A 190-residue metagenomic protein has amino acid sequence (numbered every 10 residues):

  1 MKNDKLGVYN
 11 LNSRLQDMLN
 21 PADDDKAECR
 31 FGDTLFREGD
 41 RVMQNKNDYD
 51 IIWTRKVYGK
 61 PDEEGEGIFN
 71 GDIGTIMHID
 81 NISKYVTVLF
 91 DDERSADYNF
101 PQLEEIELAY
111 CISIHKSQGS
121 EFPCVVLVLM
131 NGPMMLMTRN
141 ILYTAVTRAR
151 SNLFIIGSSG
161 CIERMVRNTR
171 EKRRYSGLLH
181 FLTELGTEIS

Functional and structural regions predicted by a protein language model:
K2-S190: Core RecA-like ATPase module of SF1/SF2 helicases and allied nucleic-acid translocases
